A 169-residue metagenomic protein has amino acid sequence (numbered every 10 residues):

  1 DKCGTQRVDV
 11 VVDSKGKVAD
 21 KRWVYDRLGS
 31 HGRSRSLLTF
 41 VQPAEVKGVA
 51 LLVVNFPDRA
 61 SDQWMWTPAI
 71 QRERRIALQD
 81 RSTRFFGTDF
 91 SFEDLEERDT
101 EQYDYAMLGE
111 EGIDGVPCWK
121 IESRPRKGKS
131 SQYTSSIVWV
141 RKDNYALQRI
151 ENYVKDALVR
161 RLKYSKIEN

Functional and structural regions predicted by a protein language model:
D1-A69, A106: N-terminal mature ectodomain segment of secretory-pathway/periplasmic proteins
C3, R35, Q102, C118 (+1 more regions): A residue-level signal for beta-strand positions that form part of recognition/binding surfaces within mature
T5, V10-K17, E45, R84 (+2 more regions): Mature-chain termini and adjacent capping regions
V10-S14, L108-E111, Y153, S165-I167: Short, solvent-exposed loop/turn elements at beta->coil junctions and helix N-caps that rim active or binding pockets
V18-D20, L95-L108, V159-R161: A short, amphipathic edge element
L28-S34, G109-P117, E168-N169: Short, ordered beta-strand-loop transition motifs
V41, L52, D62-W66, R72-I76 (+2 more regions): Gly/Pro-enriched, hydrophobic low-complexity segments that function as extracytoplasmic propeptides/linkers
